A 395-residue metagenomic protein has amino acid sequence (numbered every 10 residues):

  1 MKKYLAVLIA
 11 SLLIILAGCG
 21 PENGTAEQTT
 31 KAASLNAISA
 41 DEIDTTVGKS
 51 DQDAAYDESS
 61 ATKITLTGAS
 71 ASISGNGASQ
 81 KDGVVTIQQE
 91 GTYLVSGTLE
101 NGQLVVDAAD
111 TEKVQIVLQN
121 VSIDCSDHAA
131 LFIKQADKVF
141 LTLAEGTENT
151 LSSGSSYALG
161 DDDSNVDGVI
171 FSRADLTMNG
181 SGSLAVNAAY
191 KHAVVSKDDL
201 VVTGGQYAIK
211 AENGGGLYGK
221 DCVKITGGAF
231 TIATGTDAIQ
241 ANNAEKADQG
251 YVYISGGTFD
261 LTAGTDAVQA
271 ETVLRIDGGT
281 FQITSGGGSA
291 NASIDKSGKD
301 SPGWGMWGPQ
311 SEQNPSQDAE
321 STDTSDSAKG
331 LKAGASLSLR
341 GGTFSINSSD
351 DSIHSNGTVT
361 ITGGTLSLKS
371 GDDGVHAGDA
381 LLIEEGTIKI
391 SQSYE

Functional and structural regions predicted by a protein language model:
L5-E395: A composition-driven surface/loop motif
